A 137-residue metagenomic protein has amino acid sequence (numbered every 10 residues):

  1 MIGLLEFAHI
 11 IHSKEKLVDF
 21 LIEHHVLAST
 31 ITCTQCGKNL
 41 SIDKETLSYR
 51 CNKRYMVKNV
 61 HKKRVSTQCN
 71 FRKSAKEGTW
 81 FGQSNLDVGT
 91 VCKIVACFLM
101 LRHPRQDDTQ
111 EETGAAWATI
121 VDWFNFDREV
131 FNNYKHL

Functional and structural regions predicted by a protein language model:
M1-L137: Residue-level recognition of single "structural anchor" positions that define or cap local secondary structure
